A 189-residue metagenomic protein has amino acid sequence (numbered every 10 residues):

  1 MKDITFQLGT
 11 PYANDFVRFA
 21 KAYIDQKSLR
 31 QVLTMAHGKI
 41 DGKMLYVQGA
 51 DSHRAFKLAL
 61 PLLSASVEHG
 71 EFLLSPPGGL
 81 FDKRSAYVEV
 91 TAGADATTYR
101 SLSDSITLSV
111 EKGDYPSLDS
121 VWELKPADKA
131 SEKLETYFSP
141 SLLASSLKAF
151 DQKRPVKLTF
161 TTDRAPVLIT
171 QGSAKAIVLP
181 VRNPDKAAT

Functional and structural regions predicted by a protein language model:
M1-T189: DNA polymerase processivity clamps
